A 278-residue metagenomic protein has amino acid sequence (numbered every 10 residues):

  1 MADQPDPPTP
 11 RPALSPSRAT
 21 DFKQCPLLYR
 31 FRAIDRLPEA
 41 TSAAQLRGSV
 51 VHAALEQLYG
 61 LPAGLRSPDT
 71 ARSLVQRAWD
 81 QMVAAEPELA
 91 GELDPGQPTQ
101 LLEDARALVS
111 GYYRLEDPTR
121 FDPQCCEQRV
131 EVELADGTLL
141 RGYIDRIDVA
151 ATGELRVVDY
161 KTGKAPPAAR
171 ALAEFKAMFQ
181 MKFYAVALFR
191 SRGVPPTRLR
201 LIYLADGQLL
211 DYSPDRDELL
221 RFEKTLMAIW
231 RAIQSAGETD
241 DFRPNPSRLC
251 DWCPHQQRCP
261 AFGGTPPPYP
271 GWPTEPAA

Functional and structural regions predicted by a protein language model:
M1-S17: Charged, compositionally biased N-terminal leader segments and the immediate start of the first structured element
D3, A13, D69, T152 (+1 more regions): Metal-dependent nuclease catalytic regions and adjoining charged, substrate-binding loops involved in nucleic-acid end
T9-R11, P26-E39, P87-E88, G163-P167 (+1 more regions): Short amphipathic alpha-helical segments and their helix-coil junctions
A19-T20, Q24-A63, L102, R106 (+2 more regions): Nuclease catalytic cores
D21-Y29, S49-V50, P68-L89, V194-L204: Short, compositionally biased low-complexity segments
L27-D35, H52-L55, A84-A85, D159-K164 (+1 more regions): Short acidic (Asp/Glu) and glycine-rich catalytic loops that position anionic groups and cofactors
A54-C126, E133: A non-catalytic, helix-rich entry segment at domain boundaries
C125-L226: Mg2+/Mn2+-dependent nuclease catalytic core
